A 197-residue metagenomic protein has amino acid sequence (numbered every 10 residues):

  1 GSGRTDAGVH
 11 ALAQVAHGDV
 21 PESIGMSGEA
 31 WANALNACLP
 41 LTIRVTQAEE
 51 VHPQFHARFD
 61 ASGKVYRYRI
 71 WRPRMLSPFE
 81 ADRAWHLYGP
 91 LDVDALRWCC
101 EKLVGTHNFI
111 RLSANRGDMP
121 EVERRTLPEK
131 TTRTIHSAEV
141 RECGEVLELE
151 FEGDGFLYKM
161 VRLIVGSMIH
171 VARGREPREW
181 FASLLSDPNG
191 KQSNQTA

Functional and structural regions predicted by a protein language model:
G1-A197: Structured-RNA-binding interfaces characteristic of tRNA pseudouridine synthases
